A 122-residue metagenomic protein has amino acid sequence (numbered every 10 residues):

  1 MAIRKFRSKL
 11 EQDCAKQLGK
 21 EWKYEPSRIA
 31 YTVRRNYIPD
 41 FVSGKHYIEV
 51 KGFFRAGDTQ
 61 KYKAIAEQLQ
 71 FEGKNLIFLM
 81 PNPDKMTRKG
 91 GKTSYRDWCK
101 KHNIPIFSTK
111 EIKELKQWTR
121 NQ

Functional and structural regions predicted by a protein language model:
M1-Q122: Nucleic-acid endo/exonuclease domains
